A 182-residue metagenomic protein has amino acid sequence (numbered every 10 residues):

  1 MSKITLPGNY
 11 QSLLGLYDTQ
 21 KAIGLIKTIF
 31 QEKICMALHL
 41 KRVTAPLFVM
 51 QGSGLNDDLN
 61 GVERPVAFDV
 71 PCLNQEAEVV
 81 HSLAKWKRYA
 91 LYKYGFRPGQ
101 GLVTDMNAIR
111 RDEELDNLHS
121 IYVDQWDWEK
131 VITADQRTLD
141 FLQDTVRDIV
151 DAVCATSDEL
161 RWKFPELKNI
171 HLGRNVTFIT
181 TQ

Functional and structural regions predicted by a protein language model:
S2-H119, D127-V131: Class II aminoacyl-tRNA synthetase-like tRNA-binding/catalytic domains
K3, D148-Q182: Metal-assisted phosphate- and nucleotidyl-transfer catalytic regions
A108, D112, E129-V131, T145-E159: Mid-sequence acidic-hydrophobic segments that form the walls of catalytic/ligand-binding cavities or oligomerization
T133-Q143: Well-ordered alpha/beta subsegment
